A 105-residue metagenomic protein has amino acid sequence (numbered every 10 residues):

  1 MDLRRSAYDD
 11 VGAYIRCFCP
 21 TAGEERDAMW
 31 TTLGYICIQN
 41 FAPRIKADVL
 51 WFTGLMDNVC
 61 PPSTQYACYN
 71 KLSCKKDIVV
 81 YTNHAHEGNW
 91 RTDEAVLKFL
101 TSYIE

Functional and structural regions predicted by a protein language model:
M1-A28, V80, G88: Hydrolase active-site cap/lid region
E25-F41: Active-site nucleophile elbow and catalytic-triad environment of alpha/beta-hydrolase enzymes
Y35-Q39, P62, D93: Structural motif corresponding to alpha-helix initiation and N-cap regions
Q39, L55-D57, T82-A85: Acidic beta-to-alpha connecting loop that harbors the catalytic carboxylate
P43-I45, L72-S73: Short, conserved loop/helix-junction motifs that constitute active-site signature segments in enzyme catalytic cores
R44-K46, W51-T53, D57: Short beta-strand/loop motif that positions the catalytic acidic residue of the alpha/beta-hydrolase fold
A47, P61-N70: Short alpha-helix in the alpha/beta-hydrolase fold that links the catalytic acid
Y66-E105: C-terminal catalytic histidine-bearing segment of alpha/beta-hydrolase fold enzymes
